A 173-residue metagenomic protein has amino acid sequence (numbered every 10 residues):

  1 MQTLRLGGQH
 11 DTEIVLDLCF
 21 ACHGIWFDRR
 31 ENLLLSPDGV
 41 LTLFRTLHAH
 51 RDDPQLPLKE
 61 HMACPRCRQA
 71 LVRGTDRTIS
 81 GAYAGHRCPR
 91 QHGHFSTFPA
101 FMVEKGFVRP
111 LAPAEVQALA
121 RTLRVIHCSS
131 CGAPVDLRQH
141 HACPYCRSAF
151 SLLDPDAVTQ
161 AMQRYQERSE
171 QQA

Functional and structural regions predicted by a protein language model:
M1-A21, I25, P65-R73: The feature marks the first
M1-L6, T42-D52, R68-T75, V108-E115 (+1 more regions): Short Cys/His-rich Zn2+-coordinating modules
Q9-E13, H50-A63, R77-A82, A114-R124 (+1 more regions): Short, flexible, mixed-charge glycine/proline-rich loop motifs that serve as phosphate/nucleic-acid-contacting
C19-C22, C64-C67, C88, C128-C131 (+1 more regions): Short cysteine-rich clusters marking metal-coordination/redox-active sites
C22-I25, A70, Q91-H94, P134 (+2 more regions): Cys/His-rich metal-chelating microdomains
G24-F27, N32, R87-C88, G93-M102: Short, structured motif recognition centered on aromatic/hydrophobic residues
D38, F101, F107-L111, D154-A173: Intrinsically disordered, low-complexity segments
H94-S96, R147-A157: Short Cys/His-rich micro-motifs in 6-15 aa windows
